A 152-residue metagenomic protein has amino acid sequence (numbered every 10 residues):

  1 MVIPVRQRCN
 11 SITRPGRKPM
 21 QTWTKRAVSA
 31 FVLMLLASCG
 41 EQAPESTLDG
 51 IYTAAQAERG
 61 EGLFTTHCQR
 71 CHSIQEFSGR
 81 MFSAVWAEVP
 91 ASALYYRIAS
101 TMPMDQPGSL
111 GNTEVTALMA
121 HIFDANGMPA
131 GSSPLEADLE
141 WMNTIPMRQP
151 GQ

Functional and structural regions predicted by a protein language model:
K18-V28: Bacterial N-terminal signal peptides that target proteins for export
L36-S38: C-terminal motif of bacterial Sec signal peptides marking the signal peptidase cleavage site
G40-G62, Q106: Electrostatic cytochrome c docking/interface patches
G60, F64-I74, L118, I122: The canonical Cys-X-X-Cys-His
F77-Y96, P103-T116, P134, Q149-G151: Electron-transfer interface patches adjacent to heme c in soluble/periplasmic c-type cytochromes and di-/multiheme
L110-Q152: Flexible coil segments in periplasmic/lumen-exposed cytochrome c-class electron-transfer proteins
